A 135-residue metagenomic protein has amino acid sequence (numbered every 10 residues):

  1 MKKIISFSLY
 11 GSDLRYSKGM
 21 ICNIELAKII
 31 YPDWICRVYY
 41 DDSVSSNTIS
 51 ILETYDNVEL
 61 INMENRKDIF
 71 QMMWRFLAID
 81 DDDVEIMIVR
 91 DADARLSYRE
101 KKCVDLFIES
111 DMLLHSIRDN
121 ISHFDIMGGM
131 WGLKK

Functional and structural regions predicted by a protein language model:
M1-N65: N-terminal anchoring/stem segment of glycosyltransferases
Y31, D56, D82-D83, D111: A structural signal for short coil/turn segments at secondary-structure junctions
R66-W74: A short, glycine-/small-residue-rich helix N-cap motif at loop->alpha-helix starts within glycosyltransferase
R75-D83: A short acidic-Thr-Gly-centered motif at the start of a beta-strand
V84, A92-A94: Short acidic donor-binding/metal-coordinating loop in glycosyltransferase active sites
M87: Short aromatic/hydrophobic "clamp" motif used to bind/position activated sugar donors
L96-M127: Conserved donor-nucleotide/metal-binding helix-loop-beta segment in metal-dependent transferases, i.e., the alpha-helix
G129-K134: Short glycine- and hydrophobic/aromatic-rich loop-to-beta-strand nucleating segment in the catalytic cores
